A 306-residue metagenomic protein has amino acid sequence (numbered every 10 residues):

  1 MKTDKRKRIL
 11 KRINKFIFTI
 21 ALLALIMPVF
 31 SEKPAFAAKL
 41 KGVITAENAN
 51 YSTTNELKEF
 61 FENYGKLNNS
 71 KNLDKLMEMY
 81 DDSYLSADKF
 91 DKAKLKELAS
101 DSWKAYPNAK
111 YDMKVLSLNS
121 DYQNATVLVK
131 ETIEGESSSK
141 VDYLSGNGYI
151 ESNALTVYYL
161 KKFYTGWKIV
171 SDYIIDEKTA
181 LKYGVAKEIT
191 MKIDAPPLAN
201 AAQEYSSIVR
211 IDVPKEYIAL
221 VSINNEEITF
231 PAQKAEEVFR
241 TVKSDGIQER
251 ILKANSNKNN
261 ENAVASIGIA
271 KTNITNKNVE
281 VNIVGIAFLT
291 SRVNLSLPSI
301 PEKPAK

Functional and structural regions predicted by a protein language model:
E32-S70, A180-L181, K187: Short, low-complexity N-terminal intrinsically disordered segments enriched in polar/charged residues
A38-G42, S145-E188, F288-P298: Short beta-strand edge/turn micro-motifs at domain boundaries
N68-F90: Short, well-ordered alpha-helical segments enriched in acidic and aromatic residues
S100-I150, I251-N262, G268: Surface-exposed, charged secondary-structure patches
G135-S137, T179, G268-V281: Short acidic/polar inter-strand loop motif in beta-rich domains
G166-N224, P298-K306: Low-complexity, intrinsically disordered terminal/linker segments enriched in charged and Gly/Pro repeats
V242-I251: Aromatic sugar-binding surface patches on proteins that engage polysaccharides or sugar-phosphate polymers
T272-K306: Short beta-strand elements
